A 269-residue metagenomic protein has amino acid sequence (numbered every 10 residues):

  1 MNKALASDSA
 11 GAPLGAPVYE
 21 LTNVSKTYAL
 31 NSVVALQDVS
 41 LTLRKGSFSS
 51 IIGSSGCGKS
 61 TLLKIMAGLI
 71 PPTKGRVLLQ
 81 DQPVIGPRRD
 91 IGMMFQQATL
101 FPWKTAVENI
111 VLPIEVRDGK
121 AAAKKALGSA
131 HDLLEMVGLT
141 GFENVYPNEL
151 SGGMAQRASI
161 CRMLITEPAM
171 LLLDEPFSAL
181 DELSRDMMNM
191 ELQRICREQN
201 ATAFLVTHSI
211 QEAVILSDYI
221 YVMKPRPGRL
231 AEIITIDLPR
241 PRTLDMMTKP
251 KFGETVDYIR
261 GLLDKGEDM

Functional and structural regions predicted by a protein language model:
I52-S54: The feature captures the beta-strand-to-loop junction immediately N-terminal to the Walker
A67: Helix-to-loop junction immediately C-terminal to a conserved catalytic motif
G75-P87: Conserved ABC transporter NBD signature motif
V107-R117, L127, T235: Short helical segment in ABC ATPase nucleotide-binding domains corresponding to the A-loop/adjacent helical element
A122-F142, R194: Conserved ABC ATPase "signature" region
Y146-L150, M154: Conserved ABC ATPase signature
I165-A169: A short, proline-enriched helix->beta-strand linker immediately N-terminal to the Walker B motif in ABC-type P-loop
